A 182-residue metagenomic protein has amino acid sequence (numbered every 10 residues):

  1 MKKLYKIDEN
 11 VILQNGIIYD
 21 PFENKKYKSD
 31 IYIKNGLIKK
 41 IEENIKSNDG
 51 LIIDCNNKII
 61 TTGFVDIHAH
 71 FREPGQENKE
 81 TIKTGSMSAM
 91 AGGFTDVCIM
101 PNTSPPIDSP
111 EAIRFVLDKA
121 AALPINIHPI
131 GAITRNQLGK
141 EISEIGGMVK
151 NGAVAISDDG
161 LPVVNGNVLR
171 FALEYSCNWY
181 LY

Functional and structural regions predicted by a protein language model:
M1-S47: N-terminal metal-binding scaffold of metallo-dependent hydrolase/deaminase domains
L13, L51-I53, V65, C98 (+1 more regions): Hydrophobic/aromatic beta-strand patches that form the interior of the parallel beta-sheet core in alpha/beta enzyme
G16, I31, G36, N57 (+5 more regions): Divalent metal-coordination and catalytic microenvironments
N44-T61: Active-site metal-binding motif and surrounding structural segment of the metallo-beta-lactamase
K58-A120: Metal-associated gating/positioning segment near the N- to mid-region
T103-F115, K119-Y182: Histidine/acidic-residue-rich, glycine-tolerant segments that coordinate divalent metal ions
